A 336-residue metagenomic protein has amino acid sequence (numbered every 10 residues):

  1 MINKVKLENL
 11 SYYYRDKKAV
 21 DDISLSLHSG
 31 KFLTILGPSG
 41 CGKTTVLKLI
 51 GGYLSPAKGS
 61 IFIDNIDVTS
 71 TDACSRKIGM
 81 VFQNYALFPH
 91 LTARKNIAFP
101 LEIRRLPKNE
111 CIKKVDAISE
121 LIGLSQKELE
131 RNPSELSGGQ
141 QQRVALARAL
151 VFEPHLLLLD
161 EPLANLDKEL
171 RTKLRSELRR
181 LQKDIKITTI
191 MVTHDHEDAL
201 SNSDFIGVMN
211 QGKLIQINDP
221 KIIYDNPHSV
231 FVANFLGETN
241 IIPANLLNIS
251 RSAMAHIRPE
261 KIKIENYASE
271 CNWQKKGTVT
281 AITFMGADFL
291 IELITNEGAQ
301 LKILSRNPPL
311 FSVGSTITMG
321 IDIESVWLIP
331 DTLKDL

Functional and structural regions predicted by a protein language model:
K6, S26, F62, T318-G320: ABC ATPase nucleotide-binding domain
I23-T34: Pre-Walker A (P-loop) beta-loop-beta motif of ABC nucleotide-binding domains
F32, A73-G79, Q83, L87-H228: ABC ATPase nucleotide-binding domains
L36-P38: The feature captures the beta-strand-to-loop junction immediately N-terminal to the Walker
G51: Helix-to-loop junction immediately C-terminal to a conserved catalytic motif
G59-D67: Conserved ABC transporter NBD signature motif
T239-T283, P309-L336: Glycine/charge-rich catalytic "coupling/switch" loops of P-loop NTPases
